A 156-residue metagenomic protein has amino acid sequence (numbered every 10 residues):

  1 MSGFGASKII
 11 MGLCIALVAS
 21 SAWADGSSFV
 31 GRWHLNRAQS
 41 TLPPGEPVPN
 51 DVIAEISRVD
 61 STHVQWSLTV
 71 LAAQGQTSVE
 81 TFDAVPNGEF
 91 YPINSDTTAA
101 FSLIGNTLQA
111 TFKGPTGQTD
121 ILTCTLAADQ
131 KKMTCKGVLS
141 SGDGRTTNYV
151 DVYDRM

Functional and structural regions predicted by a protein language model:
M1-M11: Bacterial N-terminal signal peptides that target proteins for export
A19-S21: N-terminal signal peptide c-region/cleavage motif recognized by signal peptidases
A24-M156: Hydrophobic small-molecule pocket/channel-lining residues, especially in calycin-type beta-barrels
